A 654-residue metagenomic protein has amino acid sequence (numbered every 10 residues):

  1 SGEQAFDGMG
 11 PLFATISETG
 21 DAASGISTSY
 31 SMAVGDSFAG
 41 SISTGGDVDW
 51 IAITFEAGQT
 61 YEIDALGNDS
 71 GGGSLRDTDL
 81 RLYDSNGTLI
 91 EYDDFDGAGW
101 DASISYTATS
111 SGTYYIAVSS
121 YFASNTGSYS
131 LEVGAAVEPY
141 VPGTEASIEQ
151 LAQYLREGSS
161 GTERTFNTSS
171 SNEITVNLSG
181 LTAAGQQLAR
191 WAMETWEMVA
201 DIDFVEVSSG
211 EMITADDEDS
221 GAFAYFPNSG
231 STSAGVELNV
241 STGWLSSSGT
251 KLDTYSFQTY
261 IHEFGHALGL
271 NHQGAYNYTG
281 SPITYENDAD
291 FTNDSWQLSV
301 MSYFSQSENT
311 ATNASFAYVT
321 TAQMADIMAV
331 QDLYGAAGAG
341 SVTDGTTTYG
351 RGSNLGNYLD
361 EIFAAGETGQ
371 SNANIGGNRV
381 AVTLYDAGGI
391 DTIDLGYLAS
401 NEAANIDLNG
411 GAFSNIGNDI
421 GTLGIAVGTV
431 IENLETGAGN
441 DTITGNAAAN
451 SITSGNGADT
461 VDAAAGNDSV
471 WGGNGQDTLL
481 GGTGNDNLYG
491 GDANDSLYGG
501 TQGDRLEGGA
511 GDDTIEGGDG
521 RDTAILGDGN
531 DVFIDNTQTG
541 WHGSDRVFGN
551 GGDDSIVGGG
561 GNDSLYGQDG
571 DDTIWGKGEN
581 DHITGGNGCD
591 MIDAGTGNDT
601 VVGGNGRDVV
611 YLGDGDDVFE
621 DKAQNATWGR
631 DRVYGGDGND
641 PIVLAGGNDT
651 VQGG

Functional and structural regions predicted by a protein language model:
S1-I16, G134-A184: Disordered inhibitory propeptide/activation segment of secreted metzincin zinc metalloprotease zymogens, centered on
E3, G127, G134, T284-D294 (+10 more regions): GD-rich hexapeptide-repeat beta-solenoids
E3-V34, M328, L333: Predominantly extracellular/luminal regions of secreted and cell-surface proteins, especially disulfide-bonded
S37-S130: Acidic, Ser/Thr/Pro-rich low-complexity intrinsically disordered segments
Y154-T195, S315-F316, I362-G377: Fold-level signature of zinc-dependent metallopeptidase catalytic domains
L181-A184, T242-Y260: Short pre-active-site segment immediately N-terminal to the catalytic Zn-binding motif
D217-D219, P227-S229, T254-A322, I327 (+1 more regions): The catalytic-center signature of Zn2+-dependent metalloproteases
N433-E435, T442-T444, S451-N456, T460-A465 (+20 more regions): Short beta-strand elements of solenoid repeat domains
